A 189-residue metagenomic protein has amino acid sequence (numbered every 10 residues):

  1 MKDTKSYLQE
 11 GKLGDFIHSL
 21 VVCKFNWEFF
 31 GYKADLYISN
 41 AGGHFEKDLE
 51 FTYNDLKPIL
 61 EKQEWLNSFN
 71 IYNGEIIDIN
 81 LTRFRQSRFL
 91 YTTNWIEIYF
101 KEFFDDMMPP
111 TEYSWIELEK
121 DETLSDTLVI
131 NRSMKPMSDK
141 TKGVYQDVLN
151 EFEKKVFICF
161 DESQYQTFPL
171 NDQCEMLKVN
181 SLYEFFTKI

Functional and structural regions predicted by a protein language model:
M1-I189: Catalytic machinery of carbohydrate-active enzymes, primarily nucleotide-sugar-dependent glycosyltransferases
